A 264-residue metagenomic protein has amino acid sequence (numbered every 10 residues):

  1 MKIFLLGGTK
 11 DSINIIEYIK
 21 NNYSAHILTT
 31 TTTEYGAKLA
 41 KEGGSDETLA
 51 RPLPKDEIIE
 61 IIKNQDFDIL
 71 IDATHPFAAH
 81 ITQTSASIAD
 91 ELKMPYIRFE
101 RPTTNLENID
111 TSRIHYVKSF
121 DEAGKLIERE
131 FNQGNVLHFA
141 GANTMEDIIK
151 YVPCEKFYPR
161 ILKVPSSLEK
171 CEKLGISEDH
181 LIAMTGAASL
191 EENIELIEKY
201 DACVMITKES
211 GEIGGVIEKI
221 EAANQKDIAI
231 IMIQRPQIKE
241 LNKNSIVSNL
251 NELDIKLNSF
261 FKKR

Functional and structural regions predicted by a protein language model:
F4-G43: N-terminal glycine-rich anion-binding loop in soluble enzyme alpha/beta folds
L28-P52, E107-I109, K170-L174: N-terminal beta-loop-helix "entrance" segment that forms/cooperates in small-molecule cofactor or anionic ligand
T31-A37, E100-L106, A142-T144, K163-S166 (+1 more regions): Short, polar loop motifs at secondary-structure junctions
G43-I62, I182-E192: Glycine-rich, highly charged phosphate/nucleotide-binding loops
I59, Q65-A123: Glycine/small-residue-rich loop that forms an oxyanion/phosphate-binding "nest" at active or ligand-binding sites
D68-I69, N135, C203-V204: Structural motif
F139-L181: Anionic-ligand binding region
E172-E195, Y200, V204, E209-K226 (+1 more regions): A C-terminal functional module that forms or caps the active site or interfaces directly with catalytic machinery
